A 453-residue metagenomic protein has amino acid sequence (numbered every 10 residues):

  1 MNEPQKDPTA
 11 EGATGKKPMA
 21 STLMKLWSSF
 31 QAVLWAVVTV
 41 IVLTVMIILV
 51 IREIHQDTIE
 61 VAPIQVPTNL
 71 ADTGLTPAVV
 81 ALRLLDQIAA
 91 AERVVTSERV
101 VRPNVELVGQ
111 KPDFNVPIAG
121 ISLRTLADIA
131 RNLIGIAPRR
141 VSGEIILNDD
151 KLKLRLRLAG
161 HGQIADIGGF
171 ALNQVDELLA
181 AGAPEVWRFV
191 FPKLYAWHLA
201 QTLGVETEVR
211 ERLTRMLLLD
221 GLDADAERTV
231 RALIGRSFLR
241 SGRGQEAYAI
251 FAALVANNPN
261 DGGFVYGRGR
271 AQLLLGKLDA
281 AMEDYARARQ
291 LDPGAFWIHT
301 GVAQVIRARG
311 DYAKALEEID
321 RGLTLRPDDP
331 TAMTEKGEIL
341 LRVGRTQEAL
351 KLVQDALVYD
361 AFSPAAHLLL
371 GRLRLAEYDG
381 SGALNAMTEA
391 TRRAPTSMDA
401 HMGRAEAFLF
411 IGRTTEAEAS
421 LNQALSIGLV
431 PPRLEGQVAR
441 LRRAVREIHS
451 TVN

Functional and structural regions predicted by a protein language model:
L26, E106-R212: Catalytic-center loop of serine/cysteine hydrolases
I54-K151: Short beta-strand->alpha-helix linker/helix-N-cap micro-motif that forms a surface specificity/interaction loop
V175, F189, A224-R228, N260-G263 (+5 more regions): Helix-start (N-cap) detector for alpha-helical repeat units in TPR-like alpha-solenoids, especially tetratricopeptide
R240, L274, A308, R342-V343 (+3 more regions): Register position in tetratricopeptide repeats
